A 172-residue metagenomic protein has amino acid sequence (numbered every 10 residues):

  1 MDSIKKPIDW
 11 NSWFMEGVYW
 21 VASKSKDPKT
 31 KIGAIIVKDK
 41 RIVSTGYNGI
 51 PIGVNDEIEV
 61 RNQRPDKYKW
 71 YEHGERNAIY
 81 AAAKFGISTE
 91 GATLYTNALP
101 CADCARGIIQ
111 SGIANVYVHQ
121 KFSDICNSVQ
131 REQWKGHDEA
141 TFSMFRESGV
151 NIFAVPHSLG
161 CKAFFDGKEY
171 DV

Functional and structural regions predicted by a protein language model:
M1-V172: Zinc-dependent deaminase catalytic domain
